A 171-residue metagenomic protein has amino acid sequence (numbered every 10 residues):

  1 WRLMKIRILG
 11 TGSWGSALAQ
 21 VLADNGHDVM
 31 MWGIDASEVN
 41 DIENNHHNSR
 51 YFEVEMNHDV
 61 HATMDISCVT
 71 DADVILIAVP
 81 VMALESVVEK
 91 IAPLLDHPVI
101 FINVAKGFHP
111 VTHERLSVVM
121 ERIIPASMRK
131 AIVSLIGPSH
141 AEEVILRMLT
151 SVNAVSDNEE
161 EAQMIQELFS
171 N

Functional and structural regions predicted by a protein language model:
M4-V54, H61-M64: NAD(P)+-binding Rossmann beta1-loop-alpha1 motif at the extreme N-terminus of oxidoreductases
I8, M31, F101-N103, S134 (+1 more regions): Structural beta-sheet core signal
D24-H27, N44-H47, P93-D96, P125-A126 (+2 more regions): Generic secondary-structure signature for well-ordered alpha-helical cores
S37, M82-A83, E160: Short alpha-helical
H46-Y51, V118-M120, T150-N153: Short, hinge-like loop/turn segments at secondary-structure boundaries
M56, M64-T70, V74-L149, Q166: Rossmann-like NAD(P)(H) cofactor-binding subdomain of soluble oxidoreductases
I145-Q163: Short beta-strand and adjoining strand-loop segment in the mid-core of the Rossmann-like NAD(P)-dependent dehydrogenase
